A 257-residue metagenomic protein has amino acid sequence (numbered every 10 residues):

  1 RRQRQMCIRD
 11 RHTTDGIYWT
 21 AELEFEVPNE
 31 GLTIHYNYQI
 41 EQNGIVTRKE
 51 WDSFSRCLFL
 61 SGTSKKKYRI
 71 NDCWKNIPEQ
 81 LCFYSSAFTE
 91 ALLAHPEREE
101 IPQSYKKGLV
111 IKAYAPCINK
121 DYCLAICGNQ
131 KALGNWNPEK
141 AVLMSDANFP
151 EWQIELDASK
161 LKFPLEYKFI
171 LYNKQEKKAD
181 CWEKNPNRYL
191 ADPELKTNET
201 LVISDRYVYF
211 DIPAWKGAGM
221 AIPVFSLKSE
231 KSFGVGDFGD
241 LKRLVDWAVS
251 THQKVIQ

Functional and structural regions predicted by a protein language model:
R1, I70-Y122, E199-P213: Basic K/R-rich, polyanion-interacting modules in nucleoproteins and related proteins
R1-Q5, I111-Y114, M220-S229: Short, Lys/Arg-rich amphipathic segments at extreme N-termini
R1-Q5, R9-T33, E41-G62, A115-P164 (+2 more regions): Aromatic-rich carbohydrate-binding modules that target alpha-glucans
G31-H35, W215-G217: A general structural motif
K66: Catalytic "initiation/cleavage/transfer" segments centered on a nucleophilic residue and adjacent nucleic-acid-engaging
G108, C123, A141, G217-G219: A residue-level signal for beta-strand positions that form part of recognition/binding surfaces within mature
L171, K178-D192, T197-Q257: N-terminal structural segment of carbohydrate-active enzymes
